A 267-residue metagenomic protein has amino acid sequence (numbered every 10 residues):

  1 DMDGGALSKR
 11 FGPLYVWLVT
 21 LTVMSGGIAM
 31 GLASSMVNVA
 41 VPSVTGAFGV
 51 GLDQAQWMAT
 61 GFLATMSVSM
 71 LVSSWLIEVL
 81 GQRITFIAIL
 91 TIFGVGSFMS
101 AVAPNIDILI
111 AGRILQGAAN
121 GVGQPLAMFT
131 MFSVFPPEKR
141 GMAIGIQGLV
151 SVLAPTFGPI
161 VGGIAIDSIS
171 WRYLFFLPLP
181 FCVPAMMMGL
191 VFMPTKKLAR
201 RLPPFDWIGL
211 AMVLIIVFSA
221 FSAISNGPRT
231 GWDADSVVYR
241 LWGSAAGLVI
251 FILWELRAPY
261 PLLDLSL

Functional and structural regions predicted by a protein language model:
D1-G31, G46: Cytosolic juxtamembrane N-terminal segment immediately preceding the first transmembrane helix of multi-pass
W17-M24, M36, A40, G94 (+1 more regions): The feature captures the transmembrane alpha-helix scaffold of multi-pass secondary transporters
G26-A40, T65, I224-P228: Conserved extracellular-gate-facing transmembrane-helix segments in secondary transporters
G31, N38, L63, S67-S74 (+1 more regions): Conserved kink/hinge residues within transmembrane alpha-helices of Major Facilitator Superfamily
A33-G51, L76, M131: Membrane-interface helix caps of multi-pass secondary transporters
A40-M70, I106-I110: Extracellular/periplasmic helix-loop-helix junction of adjacent transmembrane segments in MFS-like secondary
M70-I208, D235: Helix-loop-helix hairpins in multi-pass membrane proteins, especially solute transporters
D167-L267: Hydrophobic transmembrane-helix bundles of small-molecule transporters
